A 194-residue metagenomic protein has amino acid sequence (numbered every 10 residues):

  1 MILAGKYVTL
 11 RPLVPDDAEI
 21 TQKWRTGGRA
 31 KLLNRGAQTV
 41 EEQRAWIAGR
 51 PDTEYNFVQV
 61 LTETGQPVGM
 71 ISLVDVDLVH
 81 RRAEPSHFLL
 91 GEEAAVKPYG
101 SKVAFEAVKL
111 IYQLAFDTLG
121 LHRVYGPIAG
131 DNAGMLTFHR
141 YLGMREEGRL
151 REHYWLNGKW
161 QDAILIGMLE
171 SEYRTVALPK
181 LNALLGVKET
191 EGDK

Functional and structural regions predicted by a protein language model:
M1-A18, Q66-K194: Acyl-donor (CoA/ACP) binding surface of acyl/acetyltransferases
V8-N34: Short amphipathic alpha-helix that is part of the acyltransferase structural core
T21-R25, Q43, I47, V108: Hydrophobic alpha-helical core bundles mediating ligand binding, dimerization, or RNAP-core interactions
W24, W46-R50, K180, L184: Residues that form generic nucleotide/phosphate-binding pockets
R29, E54-Y55, R123: Secondary-structure boundary/capping signal
R29-A48: Conserved GNAT-fold acetyl-CoA-binding loop/helix
A48-E63, G69: A short helix-loop-beta-strand connector motif used in the catalytic cores of GNAT acetyltransferases and, in some
